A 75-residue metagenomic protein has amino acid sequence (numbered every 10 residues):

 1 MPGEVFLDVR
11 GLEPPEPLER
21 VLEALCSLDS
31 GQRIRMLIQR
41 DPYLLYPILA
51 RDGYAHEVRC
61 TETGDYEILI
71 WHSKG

Functional and structural regions predicted by a protein language model:
P2-L7, G11-P15, E19-E23, S30-G75: Positively charged, polar, low-complexity stretches
